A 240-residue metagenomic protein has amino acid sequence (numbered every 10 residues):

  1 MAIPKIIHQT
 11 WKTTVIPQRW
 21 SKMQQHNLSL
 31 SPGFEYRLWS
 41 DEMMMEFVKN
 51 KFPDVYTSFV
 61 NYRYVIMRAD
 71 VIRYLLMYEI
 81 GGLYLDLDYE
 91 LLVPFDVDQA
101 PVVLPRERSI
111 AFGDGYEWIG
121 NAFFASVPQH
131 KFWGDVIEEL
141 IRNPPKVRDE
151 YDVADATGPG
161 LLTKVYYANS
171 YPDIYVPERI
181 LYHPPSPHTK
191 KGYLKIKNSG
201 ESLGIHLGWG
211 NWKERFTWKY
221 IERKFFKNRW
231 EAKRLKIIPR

Functional and structural regions predicted by a protein language model:
M1-A69, L85-R240: Glycosyltransferase-associated regions of secretory-pathway enzymes, highlighting luminal stem/catalytic domains
D70-G82: Small-residue hinge/turn detector
